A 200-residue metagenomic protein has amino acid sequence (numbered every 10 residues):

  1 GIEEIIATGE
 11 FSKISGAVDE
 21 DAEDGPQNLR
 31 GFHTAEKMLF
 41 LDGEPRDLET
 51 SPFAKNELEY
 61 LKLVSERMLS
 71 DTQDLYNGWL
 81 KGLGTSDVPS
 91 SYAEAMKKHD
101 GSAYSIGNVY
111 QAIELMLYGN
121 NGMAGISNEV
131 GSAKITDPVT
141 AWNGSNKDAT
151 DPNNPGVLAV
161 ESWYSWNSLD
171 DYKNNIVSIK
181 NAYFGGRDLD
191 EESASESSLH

Functional and structural regions predicted by a protein language model:
G1-H200: Mature extracytoplasmic or organellar-lumen-exposed domains after removal of signal/transit peptides
